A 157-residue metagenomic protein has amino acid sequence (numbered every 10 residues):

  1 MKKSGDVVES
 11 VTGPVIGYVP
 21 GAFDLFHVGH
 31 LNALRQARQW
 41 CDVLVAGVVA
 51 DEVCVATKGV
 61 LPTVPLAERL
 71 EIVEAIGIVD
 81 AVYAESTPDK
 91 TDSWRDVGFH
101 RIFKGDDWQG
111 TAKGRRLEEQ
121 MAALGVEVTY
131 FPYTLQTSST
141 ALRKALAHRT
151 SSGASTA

Functional and structural regions predicted by a protein language model:
M1-A157: Nucleotidyltransferase catalytic core that binds NTPs
